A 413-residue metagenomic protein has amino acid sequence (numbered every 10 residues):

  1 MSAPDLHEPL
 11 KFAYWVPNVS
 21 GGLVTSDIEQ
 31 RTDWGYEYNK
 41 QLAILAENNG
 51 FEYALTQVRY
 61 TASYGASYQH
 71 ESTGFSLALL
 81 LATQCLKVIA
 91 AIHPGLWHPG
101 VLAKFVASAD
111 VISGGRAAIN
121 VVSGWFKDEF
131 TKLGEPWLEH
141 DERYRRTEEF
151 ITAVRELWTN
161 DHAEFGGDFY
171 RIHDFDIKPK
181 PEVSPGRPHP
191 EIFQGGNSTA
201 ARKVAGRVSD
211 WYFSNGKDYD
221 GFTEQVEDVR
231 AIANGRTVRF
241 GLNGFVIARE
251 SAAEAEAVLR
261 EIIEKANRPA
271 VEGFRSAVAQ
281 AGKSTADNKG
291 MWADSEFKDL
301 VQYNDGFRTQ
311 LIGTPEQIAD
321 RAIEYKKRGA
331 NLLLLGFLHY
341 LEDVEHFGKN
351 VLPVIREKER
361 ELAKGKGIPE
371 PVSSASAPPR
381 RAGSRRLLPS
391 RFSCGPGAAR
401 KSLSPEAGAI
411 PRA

Functional and structural regions predicted by a protein language model:
M1-A82, V183-P190, S390: N-terminal beta1-alpha1-beta2 module of alpha/beta enzyme domains
S2-L10, Y14-N18, L133, H140-P188 (+2 more regions): An alpha-helical appendage that flanks or caps ligand/catalytic pockets
P4-H7, I44-N48, L77-C85, V106 (+4 more regions): Acidic (Asp/Glu)-rich catalytic clusters
L10-Y14, A54-T56, K87-A90, A117-V121 (+4 more regions): Hydrophobic faces of well-ordered beta-strands that scaffold small-molecule active sites in alpha/beta enzyme cores
F12, A46, G50, L79 (+8 more regions): Conserved, mostly hydrophobic/aromatic
G22-Y36, A91-G100, P136, V183-N197 (+2 more regions): Active-site mouth loops of central-metabolism enzymes
D33-A46, L102-F105, G195-V204, T314-Y325: Short, acidic/polar
Y53-T73, G216-Y219, L335-G348: Glycine-rich, proline-tolerant flexible connector loops at the mouths of alpha/beta enzymes
